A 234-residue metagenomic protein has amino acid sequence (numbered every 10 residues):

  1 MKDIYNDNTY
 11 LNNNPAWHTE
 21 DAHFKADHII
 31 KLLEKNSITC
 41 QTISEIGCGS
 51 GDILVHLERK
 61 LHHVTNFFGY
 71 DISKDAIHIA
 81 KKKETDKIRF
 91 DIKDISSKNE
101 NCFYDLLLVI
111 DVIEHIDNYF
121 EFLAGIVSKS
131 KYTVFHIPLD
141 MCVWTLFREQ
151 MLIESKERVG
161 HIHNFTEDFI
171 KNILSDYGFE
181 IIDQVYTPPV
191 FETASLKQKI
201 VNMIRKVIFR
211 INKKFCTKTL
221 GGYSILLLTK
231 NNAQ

Functional and structural regions predicted by a protein language model:
M1-F103, I110, F120-L123, G160-D168 (+4 more regions): Conserved N-terminal segment of class I S-adenosyl-L-methionine
L108-H115: Short catalytic micro-motifs in class I SAM-dependent methyltransferases
I116-K129: A short, conserved alpha-helix within the catalytic core of class I
D117, V143-W144, E192: Glycine/Thr-rich phosphate-binding loops of Rossmann-like dinucleotide-binding domains
S130-P138: Conserved beta-strand signature within the Rossmann-like core of class I S-adenosyl-L-methionine
P138-H161: Short, glycine-/aromatic-enriched active-site segment of Class I SAM-dependent methyltransferases
F169-V185: A SAM-dependent methyltransferase catalytic signature shared across enzymes that methylate proteins
